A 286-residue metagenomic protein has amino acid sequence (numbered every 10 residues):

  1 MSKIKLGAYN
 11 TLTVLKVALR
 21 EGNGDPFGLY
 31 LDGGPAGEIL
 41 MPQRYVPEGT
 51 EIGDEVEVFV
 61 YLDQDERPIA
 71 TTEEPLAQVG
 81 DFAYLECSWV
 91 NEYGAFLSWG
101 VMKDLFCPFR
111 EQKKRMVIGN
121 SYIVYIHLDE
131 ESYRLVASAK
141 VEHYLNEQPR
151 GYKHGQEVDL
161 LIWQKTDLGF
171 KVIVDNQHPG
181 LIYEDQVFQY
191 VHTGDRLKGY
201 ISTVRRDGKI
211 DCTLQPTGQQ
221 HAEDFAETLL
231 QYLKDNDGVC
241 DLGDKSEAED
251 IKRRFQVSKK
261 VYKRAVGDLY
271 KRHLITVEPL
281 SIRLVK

Functional and structural regions predicted by a protein language model:
M1-K286: Single-stranded RNA-binding regions, centering on S1/OB-family and related RNA-binding modules
